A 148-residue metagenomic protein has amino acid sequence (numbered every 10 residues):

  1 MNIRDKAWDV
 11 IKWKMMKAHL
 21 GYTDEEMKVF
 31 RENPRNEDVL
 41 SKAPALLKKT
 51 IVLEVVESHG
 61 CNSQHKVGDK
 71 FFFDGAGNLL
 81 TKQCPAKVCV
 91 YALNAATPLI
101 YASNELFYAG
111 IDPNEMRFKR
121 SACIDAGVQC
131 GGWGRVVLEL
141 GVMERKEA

Functional and structural regions predicted by a protein language model:
N2-P34, N94-A148: Glycine- and charge-enriched low-complexity intrinsically disordered segments
L40-V52: Short, basic/aromatic beta-hairpin or loop at an interaction surface
T50-E54, V137-E139: Beta-strand secondary-structure signal
V55-G60: Short alpha-helix capping/helix-loop boundary micro-motifs
D69-I111: Acidic, aromatic-enriched beta-alpha/helix-loop junctions
